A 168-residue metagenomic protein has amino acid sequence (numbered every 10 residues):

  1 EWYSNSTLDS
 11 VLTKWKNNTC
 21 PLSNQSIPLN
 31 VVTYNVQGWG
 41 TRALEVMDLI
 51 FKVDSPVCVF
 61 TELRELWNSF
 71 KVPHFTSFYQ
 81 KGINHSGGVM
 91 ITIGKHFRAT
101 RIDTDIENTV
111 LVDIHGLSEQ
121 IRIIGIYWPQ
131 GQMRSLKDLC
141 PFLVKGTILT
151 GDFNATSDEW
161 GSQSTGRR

Functional and structural regions predicted by a protein language model:
E1-R168: A shared catalytic/ligand-binding motif for oxyanion handling
